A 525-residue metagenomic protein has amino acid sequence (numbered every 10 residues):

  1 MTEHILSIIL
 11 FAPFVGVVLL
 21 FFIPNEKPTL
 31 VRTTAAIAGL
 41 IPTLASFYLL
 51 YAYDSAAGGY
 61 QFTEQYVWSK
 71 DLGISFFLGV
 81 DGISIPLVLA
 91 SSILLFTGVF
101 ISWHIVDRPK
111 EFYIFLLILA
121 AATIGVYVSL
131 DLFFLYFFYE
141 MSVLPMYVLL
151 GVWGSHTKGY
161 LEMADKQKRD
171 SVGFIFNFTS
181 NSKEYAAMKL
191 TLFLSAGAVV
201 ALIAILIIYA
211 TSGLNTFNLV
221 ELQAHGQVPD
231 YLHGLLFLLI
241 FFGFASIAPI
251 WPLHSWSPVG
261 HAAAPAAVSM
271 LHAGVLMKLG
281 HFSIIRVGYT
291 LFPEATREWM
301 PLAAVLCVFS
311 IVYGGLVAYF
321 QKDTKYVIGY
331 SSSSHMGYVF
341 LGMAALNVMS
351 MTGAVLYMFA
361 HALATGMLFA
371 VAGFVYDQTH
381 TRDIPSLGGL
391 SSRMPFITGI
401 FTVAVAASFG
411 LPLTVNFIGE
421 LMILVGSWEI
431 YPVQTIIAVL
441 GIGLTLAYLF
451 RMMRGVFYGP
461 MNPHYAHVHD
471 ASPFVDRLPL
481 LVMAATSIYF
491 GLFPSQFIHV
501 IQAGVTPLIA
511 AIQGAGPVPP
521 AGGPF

Functional and structural regions predicted by a protein language model:
M1, I124-L132, I285-W299, V339-L356 (+1 more regions): Helix-coil boundary and interhelical linker segments in multi-pass alpha-helical membrane proteins
M1-I5, L19-F100, H104-I114, N218-A224 (+1 more regions): Transmembrane helix-loop-helix hairpins at membrane boundaries of multipass inner-membrane proteins
T2-A12, V80-S91, F133-P145, H233-F244 (+2 more regions): Structural signature of hydrophobic alpha-helical transmembrane segments
S7-F22, A36-L49, V88-S102, L119-A120 (+5 more regions): Central hydrophobic cores of alpha-helical transmembrane segments in multi-pass inner-membrane proteins across all
V17-K27, L95-V106, V148-L161, I247-A262 (+2 more regions): C-terminal ends of transmembrane helices
E26-P28, E111-I114, I118, A122-V228 (+1 more regions): Alpha-helical multi-pass transmembrane bundles of energy-transducing inner-membrane proteins
D54-S75, K158-L192, A198-H254, V259 (+6 more regions): Juxtamembrane/interfacial segments at transmembrane-helix boundaries in multi-pass membrane proteins
W251, T365-F369, Q434-H469: Predominantly late transmembrane helices and immediately cytosolic-facing juxtamembrane segments
